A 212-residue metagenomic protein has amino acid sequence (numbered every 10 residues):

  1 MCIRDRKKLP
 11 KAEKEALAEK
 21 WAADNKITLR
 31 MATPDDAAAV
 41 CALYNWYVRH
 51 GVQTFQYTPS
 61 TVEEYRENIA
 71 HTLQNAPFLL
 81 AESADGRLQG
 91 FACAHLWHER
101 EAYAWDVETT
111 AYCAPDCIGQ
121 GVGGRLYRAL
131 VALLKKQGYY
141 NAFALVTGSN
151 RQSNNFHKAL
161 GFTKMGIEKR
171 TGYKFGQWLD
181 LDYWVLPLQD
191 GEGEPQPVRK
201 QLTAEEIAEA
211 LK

Functional and structural regions predicted by a protein language model:
M1-D5: Conserved small/polar residues in nucleotide/adenosyl-binding loops
T28-V40: A short beta-loop-alpha structural element at the N-terminal edge of CoA-dependent acyl/N-acetyltransferase catalytic
C41-N68: Conserved GNAT-fold acetyl-CoA-binding loop/helix
P59-D116, Y127-R128, P187-L188: Acetyl-CoA-dependent GNAT
G119-L133, N154-A159: Conserved acetyl-CoA-binding loop-helix of GNAT-fold acetyltransferases
L134-V146, F156: Conserved GNAT acetyl-CoA-binding A-motif
K158-E168: Conserved acetyl-CoA-binding loop of GNAT-fold acetyltransferases
R170-K212: C-terminal "cap" of GNAT-fold acetyltransferases
